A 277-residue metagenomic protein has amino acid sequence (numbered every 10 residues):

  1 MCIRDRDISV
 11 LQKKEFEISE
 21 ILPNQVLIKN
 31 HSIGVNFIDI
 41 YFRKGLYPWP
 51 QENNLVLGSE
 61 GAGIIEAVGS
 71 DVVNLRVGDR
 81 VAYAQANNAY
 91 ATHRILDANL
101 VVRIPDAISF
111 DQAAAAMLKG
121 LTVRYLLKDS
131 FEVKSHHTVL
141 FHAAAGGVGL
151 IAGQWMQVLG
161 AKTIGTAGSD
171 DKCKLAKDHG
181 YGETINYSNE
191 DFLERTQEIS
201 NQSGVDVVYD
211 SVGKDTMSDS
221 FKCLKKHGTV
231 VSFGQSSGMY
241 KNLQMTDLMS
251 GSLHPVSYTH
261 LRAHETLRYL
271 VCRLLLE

Functional and structural regions predicted by a protein language model:
M1-D5, T259-T266, E277: Conserved small/polar residues in nucleotide/adenosyl-binding loops
E17-G34, L46-N88: Glycine-rich beta-strand-centered segment in the early N-terminal region that forms part of a ligand/cofactor-binding
R80-A143, W155: NAD(P)H dinucleotide-binding glycine-rich loop of Rossmann-like/cofactor-binding domains, especially the beta1-alpha1
A89-A91, G168-L175, Y240-M245: Short, glycine/polar-rich helix-capping loops at beta-to-alpha or helix-loop-helix junctions that flank or form
G146-L150: Glycine-rich NAD(P) Rossmann-fold beta1-alpha1 loop
Q157-T216: Adenosine-nucleotide cofactor-binding segment
D215-R262, R268, R273: Glycine-rich phosphate-binding loop and adjacent beta-alpha segment of Rossmann(oid) nucleotide-cofactor-binding
